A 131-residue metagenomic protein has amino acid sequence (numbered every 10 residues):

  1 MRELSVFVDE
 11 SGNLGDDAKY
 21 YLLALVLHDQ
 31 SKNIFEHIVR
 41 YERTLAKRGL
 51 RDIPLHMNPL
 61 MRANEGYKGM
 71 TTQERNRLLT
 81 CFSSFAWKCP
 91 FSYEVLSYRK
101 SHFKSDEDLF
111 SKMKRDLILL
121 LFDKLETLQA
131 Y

Functional and structural regions predicted by a protein language model:
M1-Y131: Phosphate-ester processing/binding pockets and catalytic centers
